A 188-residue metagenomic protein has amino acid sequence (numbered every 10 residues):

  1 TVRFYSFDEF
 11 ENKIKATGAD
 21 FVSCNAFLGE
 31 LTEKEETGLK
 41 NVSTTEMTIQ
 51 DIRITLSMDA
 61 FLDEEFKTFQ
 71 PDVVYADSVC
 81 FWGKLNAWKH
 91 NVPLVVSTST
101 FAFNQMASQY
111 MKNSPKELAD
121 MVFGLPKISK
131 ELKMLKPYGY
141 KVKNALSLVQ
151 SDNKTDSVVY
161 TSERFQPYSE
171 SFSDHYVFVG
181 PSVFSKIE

Functional and structural regions predicted by a protein language model:
V2: Short beta-strand element of Class I
Y5-E188: Nucleotide-sugar-dependent glycosyltransferase catalytic domains
